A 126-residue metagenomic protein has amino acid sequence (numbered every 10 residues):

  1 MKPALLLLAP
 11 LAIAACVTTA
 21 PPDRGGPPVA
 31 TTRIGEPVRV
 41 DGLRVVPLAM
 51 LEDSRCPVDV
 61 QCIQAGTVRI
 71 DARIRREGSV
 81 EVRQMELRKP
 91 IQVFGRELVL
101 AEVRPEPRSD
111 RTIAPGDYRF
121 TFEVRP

Functional and structural regions predicted by a protein language model:
M1-A4: Positively charged n-region of N-terminal signal peptides that target proteins for export
I13-A15: C-terminal motif of bacterial Sec signal peptides marking the signal peptidase cleavage site
V17-T19: Bacterial signal peptide processing site
D23-A65: N-terminal secretory signal peptides
V40-G42, A65-R69, V80, V93-G95 (+1 more regions): Extracytoplasmic
L51-K89: Mature extracytoplasmic domains of secretory-pathway proteins
M85-R108: Short Fe-S-cluster ligation motifs
E106-G116, T121-V124: Short, exposed beta-strand-loop hairpins at the edges of beta-sheets in extracellular/periplasmic proteins
